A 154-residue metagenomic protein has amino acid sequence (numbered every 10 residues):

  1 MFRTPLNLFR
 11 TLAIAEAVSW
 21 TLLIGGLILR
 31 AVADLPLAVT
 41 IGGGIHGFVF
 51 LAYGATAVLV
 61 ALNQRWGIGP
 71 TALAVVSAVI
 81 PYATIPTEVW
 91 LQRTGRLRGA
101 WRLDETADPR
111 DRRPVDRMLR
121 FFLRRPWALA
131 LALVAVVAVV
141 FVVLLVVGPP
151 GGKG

Functional and structural regions predicted by a protein language model:
M1-P5: Short, Lys/Arg-rich, polar N-terminal cytosolic tail immediately upstream of the first transmembrane signal-anchor
L22-P36, Y53-L62: Membrane-helix exit/interface motif
P36-F50, G154: Loop-to-helix transition at the N-terminal end of transmembrane alpha-helices
V49-L62, I85-R93: Membrane-cytosol interface at the C-terminal ends of transmembrane alpha helices in small multi-pass membrane proteins
A72-W90: Hydrophobic, aromatic-rich membrane-embedded alpha-helical segments
R98-L123: Membrane-interfacial, low-structure loops and terminal tails that flank and connect transmembrane helices in multi-pass
R117-A138: Individual transmembrane alpha-helices with interfacial aromatic-anchor signatures
V139-G154: Juxtamembrane boundary at the C-terminal end of a transmembrane helix
